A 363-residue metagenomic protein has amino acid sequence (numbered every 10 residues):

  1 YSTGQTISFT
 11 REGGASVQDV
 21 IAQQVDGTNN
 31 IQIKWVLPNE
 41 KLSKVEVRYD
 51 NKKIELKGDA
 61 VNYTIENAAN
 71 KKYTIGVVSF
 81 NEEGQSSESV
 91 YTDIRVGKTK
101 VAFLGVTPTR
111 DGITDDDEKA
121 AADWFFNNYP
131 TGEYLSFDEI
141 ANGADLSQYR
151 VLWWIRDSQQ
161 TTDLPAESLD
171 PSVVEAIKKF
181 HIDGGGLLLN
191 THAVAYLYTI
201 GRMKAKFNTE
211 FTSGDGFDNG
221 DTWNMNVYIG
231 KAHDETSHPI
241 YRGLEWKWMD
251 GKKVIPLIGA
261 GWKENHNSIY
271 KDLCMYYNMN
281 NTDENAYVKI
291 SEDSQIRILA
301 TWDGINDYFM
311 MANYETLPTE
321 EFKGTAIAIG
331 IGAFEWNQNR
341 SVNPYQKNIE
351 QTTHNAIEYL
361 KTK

Functional and structural regions predicted by a protein language model:
Y1, I65-Q85: Beta-strand-rich modules
T3-E40, G84-G97: Pro/Thr/Ser/Gly-rich low-complexity, intrinsically disordered linker/stalk tracts
V36-N51: Solvent-exposed loop/turn segments flanking beta-strands in beta-repeat/beta-sandwich domains
G58-Y63: Short S/T/G- and acidic-enriched coil/turn segments that sit immediately N-terminal to beta-strands in beta-sandwich
A102-F207: Helical hinge/lid and interdomain linker segments adjacent to catalytic or ligand-binding clefts that mediate domain
G112-I113, F334-T352: A short acidic/glycine-rich loop-to-helix N-cap element
Q160-N267: A glycine-rich, often tryptophan-bearing local segment used as a flexible ligand/cofactor-contacting loop or short
D221-G332: Catalytic beta-strand/loop cores that center a nucleophilic Ser/Cys/Thr and support acyl-enzyme chemistry
